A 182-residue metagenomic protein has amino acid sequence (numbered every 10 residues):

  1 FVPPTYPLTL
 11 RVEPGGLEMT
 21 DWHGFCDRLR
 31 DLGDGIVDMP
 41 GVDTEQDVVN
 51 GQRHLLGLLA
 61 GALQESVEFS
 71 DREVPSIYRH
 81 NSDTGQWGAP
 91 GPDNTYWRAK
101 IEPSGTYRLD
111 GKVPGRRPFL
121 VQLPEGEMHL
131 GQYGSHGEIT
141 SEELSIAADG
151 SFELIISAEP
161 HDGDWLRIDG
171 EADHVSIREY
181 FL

Functional and structural regions predicted by a protein language model:
Y6-L182: A compositional/structural signature for long, glycine/proline-rich flexible linkers and loops on extracytoplasmic
